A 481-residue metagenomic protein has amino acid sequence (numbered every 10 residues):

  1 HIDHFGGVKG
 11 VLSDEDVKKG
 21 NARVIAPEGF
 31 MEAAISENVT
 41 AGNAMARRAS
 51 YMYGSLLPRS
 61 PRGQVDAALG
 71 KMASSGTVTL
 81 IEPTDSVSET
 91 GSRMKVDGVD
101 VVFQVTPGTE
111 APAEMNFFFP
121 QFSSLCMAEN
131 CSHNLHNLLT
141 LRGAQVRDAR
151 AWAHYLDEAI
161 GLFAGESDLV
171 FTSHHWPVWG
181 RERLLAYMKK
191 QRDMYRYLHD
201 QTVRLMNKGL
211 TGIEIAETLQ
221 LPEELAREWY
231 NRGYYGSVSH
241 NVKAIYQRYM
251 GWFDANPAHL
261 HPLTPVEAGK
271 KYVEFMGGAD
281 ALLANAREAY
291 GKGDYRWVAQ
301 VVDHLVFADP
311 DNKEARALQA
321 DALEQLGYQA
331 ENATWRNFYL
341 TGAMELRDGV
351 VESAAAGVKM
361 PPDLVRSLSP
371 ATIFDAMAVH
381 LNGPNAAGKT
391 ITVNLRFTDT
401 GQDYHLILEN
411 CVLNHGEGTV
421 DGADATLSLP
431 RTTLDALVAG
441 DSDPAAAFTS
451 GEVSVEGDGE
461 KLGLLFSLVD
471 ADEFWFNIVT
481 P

Functional and structural regions predicted by a protein language model:
H1-E15, T109-E110, F117: Di-metal (Zn2+ and/or Mg2+/Mn2+) metal-binding site signature of metallo-dependent hydrolases with the MBL/beta-CASP
H1-H4, F30-E32, S132-H133, P177-V178: Solvent-exposed loop/turn segments at secondary-structure junctions within structured extracellular/periplasmic domains
F5-V8, A34-V39, A128, N137-L138 (+1 more regions): Short, solvent-exposed loop/turn and secondary-structure capping segments
K18-A22: A short helix->loop->beta-strand "cap" motif at the edges of active sites that frequently abuts
R23, A33-A73, G161-L169, S173-L368: Accessory terminal helices/loops
L57-R59, V65, L69-V101: Gly/Pro-rich turn-and-neighbor structural signature
T79-E82, G91-K95, D100-K208: Metallo-beta-lactamase
D294-Q300, F307, D311, D321-P481: Feature captures hydrophobic
